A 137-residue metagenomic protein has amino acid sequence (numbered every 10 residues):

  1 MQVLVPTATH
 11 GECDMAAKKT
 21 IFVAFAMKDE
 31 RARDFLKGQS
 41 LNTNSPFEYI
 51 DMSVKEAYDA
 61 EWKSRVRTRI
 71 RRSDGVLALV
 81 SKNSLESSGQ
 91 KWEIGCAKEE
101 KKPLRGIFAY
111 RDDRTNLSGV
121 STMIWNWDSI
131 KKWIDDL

Functional and structural regions predicted by a protein language model:
Q2-R72, K102, F108-A109: Conserved N-terminal substructure of TIR/SEFIR domains
A60-K63, K91, W127: Structural motif corresponding to alpha-helix initiation and N-cap regions
K82-E100: Conserved TIR/SEFIR loop-to-helix hotspot centered on a Trp-containing motif with a nearby acidic residue
N83, I107-R114: Short beta-alpha junction loops
D112-W125: Glycine-rich, charge-decorated loop segments at or immediately adjacent to ligand/cofactor-binding or catalytic sites
M123-L137: C-terminal helix of von Willebrand factor
